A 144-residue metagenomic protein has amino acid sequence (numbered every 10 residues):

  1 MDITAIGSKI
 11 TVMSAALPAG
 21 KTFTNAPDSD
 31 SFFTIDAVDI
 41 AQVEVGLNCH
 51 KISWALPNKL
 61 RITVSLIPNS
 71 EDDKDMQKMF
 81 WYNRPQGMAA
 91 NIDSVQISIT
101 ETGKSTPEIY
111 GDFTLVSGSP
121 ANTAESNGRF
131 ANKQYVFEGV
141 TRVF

Functional and structural regions predicted by a protein language model:
M1-N69, D112-Q134: Solvent-exposed edge beta-strands and adjacent loop segments that serve as assembly or binding interfaces
A37, M88-A89, V140: Short alpha-helical interface elements
S53, Y82-Q86, V136: Alpha-helix boundary/interfacial micro-motifs
L60-Q86: Charged, amphipathic alpha-helical segments
V64, I97-I99, F137: Generic recognition of well-ordered secondary-structure surfaces with a strong bias for beta-strand segments
D72-K74, S105, V143: Residue-level signal for secondary-structure boundary sites
K78-E108: Short, acidic/charged, Gly/Pro-enriched secondary-structure junctions
A131-F144: C-terminal or internal capping secondary-structure element at the end of a domain, subdomain, or sheet
